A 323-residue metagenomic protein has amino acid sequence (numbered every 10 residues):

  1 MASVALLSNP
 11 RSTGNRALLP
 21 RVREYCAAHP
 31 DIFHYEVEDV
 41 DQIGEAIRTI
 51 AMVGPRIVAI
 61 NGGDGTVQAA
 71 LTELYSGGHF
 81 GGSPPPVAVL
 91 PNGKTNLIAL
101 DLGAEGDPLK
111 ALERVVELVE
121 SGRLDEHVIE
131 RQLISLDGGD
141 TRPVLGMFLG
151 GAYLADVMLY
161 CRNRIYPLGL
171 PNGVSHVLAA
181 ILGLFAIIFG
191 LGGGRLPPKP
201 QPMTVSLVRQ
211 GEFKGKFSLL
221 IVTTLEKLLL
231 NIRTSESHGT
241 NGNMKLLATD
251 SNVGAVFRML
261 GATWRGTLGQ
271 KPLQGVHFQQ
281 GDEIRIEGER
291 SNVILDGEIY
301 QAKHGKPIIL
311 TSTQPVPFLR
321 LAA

Functional and structural regions predicted by a protein language model:
M1-N61, G65-G77, L109-R114, E120: ATP/NTP phosphate-donor binding region
L7, T13-R16, V37, F80-E212: Catalytic core of DAGKc-family lipid kinases
R16, A69-L71, A99-L100, N231-I232 (+1 more regions): Short glycine-/acidic-enriched loop or helix-start segments at secondary-structure transitions that form or flank
R21-E24, Y75-S76, R162-I165, E236-H238 (+1 more regions): Short, solvent-exposed amphipathic alpha-helical segments in soluble enzyme and RNA/protein-processing domains
Y35, A59, A88-L90, L247: Hydrophobic/aromatic beta-strand patches that form the interior of the parallel beta-sheet core in alpha/beta enzyme
G146, F217-T224: AMP-binding/adenylate-forming core of the ANL superfamily
L207-K214, L230-A323: ATP/nucleoside-binding phosphotransfer catalytic cores, i.e., glycine-rich phosphate-binding loops
